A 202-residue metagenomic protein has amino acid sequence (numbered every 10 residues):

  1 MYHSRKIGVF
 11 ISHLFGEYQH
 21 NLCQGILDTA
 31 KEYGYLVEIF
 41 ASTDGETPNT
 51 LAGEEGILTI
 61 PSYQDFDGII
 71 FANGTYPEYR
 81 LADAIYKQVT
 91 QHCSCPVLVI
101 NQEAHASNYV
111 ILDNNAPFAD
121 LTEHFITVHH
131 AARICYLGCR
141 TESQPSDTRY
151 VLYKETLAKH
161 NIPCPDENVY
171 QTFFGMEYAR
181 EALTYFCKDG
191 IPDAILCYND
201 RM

Functional and structural regions predicted by a protein language model:
M1-P48, G53-M202: Bacterial carbohydrate/catabolite-sensing allosteric modules
